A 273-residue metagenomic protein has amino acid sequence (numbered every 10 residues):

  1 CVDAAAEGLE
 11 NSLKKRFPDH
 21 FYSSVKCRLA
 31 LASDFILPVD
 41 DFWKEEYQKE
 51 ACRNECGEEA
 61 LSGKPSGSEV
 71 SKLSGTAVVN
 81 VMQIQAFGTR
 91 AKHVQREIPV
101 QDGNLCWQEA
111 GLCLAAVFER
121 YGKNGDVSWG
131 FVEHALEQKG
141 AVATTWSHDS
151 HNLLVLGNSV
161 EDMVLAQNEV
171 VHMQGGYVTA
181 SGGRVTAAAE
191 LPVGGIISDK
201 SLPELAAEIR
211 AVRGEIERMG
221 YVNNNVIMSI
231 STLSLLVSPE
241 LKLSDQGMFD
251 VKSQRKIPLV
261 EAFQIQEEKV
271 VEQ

Functional and structural regions predicted by a protein language model:
C1-Q273: Active-site microenvironment of metallo-dependent hydrolases
